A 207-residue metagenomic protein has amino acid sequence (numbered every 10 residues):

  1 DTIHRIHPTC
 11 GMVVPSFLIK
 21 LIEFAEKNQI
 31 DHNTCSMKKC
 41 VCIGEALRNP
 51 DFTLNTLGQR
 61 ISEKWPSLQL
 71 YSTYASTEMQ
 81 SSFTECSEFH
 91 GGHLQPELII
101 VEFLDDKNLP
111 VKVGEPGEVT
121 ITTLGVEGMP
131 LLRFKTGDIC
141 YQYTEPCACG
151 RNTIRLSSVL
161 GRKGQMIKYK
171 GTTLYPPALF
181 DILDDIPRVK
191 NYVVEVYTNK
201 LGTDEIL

Functional and structural regions predicted by a protein language model:
D1-L207: Active-site glycine/GP-rich loop and adjacent strand/helix microenvironment that borders small-molecule binding pockets
